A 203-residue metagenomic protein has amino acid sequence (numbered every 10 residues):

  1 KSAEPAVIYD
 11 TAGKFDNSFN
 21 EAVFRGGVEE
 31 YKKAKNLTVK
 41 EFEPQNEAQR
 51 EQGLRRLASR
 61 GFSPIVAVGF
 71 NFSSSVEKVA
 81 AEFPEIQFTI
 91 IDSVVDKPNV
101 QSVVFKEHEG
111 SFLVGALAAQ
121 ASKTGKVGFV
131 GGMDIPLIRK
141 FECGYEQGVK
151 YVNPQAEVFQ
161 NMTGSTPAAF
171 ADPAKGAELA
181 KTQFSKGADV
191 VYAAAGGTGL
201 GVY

Functional and structural regions predicted by a protein language model:
K1-Y203: A residue-level marker of the well-folded mature domains of exported/periplasmic proteins
